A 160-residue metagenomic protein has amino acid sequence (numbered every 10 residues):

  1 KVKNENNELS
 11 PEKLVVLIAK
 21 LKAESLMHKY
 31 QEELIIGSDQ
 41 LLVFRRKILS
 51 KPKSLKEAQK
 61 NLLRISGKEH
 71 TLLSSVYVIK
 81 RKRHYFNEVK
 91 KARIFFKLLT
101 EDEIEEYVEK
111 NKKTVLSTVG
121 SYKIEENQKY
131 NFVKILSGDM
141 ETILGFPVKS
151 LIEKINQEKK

Functional and structural regions predicted by a protein language model:
K1-L34, K47, L99-D102, E106 (+3 more regions): N-terminal polybasic phosphate/anion-binding patch
V2, L41-V43, K82-K90, L136: Acidic/polar active-site rim loop that often engages polyanionic ligands
L14, Q40-H70, F96-L98: Active-site-adjacent loop/tail segments of enzyme domains
A19, D39, A58, V76 (+2 more regions): Residue-level signal for inorganic ion chemistry
G37, S75-Y77, E125: Short beta-strand segments
Q59-L63, S74-I94: Anionic-ligand binding region
K91-K160: GST superfamily/GST-like fold recognition
